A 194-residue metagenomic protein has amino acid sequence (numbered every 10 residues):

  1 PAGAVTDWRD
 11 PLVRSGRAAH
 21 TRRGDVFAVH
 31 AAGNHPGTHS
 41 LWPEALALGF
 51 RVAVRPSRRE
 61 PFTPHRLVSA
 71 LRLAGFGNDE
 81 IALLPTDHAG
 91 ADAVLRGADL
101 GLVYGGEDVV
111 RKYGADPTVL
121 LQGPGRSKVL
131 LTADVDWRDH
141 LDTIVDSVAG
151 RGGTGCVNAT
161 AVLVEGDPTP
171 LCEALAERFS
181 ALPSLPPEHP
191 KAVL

Functional and structural regions predicted by a protein language model:
G3-D146: Rossmann-like NAD(P) dinucleotide-binding subdomain of oxidoreductase/dehydrogenase enzymes
T86-K112, D116, G150-L194: Aldehyde/semialdehyde dehydrogenase
